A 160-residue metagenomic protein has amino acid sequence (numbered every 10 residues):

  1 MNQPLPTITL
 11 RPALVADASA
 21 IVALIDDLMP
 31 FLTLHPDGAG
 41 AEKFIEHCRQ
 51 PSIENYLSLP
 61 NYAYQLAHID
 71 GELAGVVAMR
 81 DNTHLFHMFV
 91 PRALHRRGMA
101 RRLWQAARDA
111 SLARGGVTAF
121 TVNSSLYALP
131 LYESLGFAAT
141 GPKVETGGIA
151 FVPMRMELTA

Functional and structural regions predicted by a protein language model:
T9-A23: A short beta-loop-alpha structural element at the N-terminal edge of CoA-dependent acyl/N-acetyltransferase catalytic
D26-S52: Conserved GNAT-fold acetyl-CoA-binding loop/helix
Q50-L66: A short helix-loop-beta-strand connector motif used in the catalytic cores of GNAT acetyltransferases and, in some
N61-G75, R80: Conserved beta-hairpin
A67, L94, G98-A106: Conserved acetyl-CoA pyrophosphate-binding loop and the N-cap/start of the following alpha-helix in GNAT-like
R80-A93: Conserved acetyl-CoA binding element of GNAT-fold acetyltransferases
S111-S125: Conserved GNAT acetyl-CoA-binding A-motif
T121-N123, E133, A138-P153: Conserved catalytic-core motifs of GNAT/GCN5-like acyltransferases
